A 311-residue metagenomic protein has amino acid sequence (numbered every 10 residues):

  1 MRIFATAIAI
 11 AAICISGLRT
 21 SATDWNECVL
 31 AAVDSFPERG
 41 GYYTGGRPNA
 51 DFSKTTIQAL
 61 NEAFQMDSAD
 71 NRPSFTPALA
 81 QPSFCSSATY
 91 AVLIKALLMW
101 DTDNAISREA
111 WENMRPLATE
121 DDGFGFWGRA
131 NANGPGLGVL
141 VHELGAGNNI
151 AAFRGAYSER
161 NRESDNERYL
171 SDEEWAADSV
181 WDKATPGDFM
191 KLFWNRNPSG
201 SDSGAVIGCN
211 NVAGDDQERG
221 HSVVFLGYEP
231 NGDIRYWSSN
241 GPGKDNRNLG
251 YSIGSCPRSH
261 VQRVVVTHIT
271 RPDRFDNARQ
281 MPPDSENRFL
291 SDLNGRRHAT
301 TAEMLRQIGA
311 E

Functional and structural regions predicted by a protein language model:
M1-A5: Positively charged n-region of N-terminal signal peptides that target proteins for export
A7-C14: Bacterial N-terminal signal peptides
L18-L144, A299-E311: N-terminal capping segments
A110-K244: ...with weaker cross-activation on analogous glycine-rich loops/strands in unrelated enzymes
D233-E311: Low-complexity, Gly/Ser/Thr/Pro-rich intrinsically disordered linker/tail segments
